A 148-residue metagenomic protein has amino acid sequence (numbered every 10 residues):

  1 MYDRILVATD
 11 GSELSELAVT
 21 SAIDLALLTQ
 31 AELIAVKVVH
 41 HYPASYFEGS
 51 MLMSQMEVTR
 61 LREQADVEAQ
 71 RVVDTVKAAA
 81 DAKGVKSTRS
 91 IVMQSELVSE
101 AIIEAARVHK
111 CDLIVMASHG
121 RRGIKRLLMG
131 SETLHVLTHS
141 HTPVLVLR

Functional and structural regions predicted by a protein language model:
D3-Q55, A79-K83, S87: Small/aliphatic-rich secondary-structure junction motif
A18, S45-E48, E100-I103, R126-L128: Short, well-ordered secondary-structure micro-motifs
D24, R107-R148: Gly/Ser-rich helix-loop-strand patches that form or flank binding pockets for ribonucleotide-derived cofactors
Y42-P43, L97, G123: Generic structural signal for helix capping and beta-alpha/helix-loop junctions
Q55-R71: A short acidic, glycine-rich active-site loop that binds or catalyzes chemistry on phosphate/adenosine moieties
T75-I114: Structural beta-alpha unit
